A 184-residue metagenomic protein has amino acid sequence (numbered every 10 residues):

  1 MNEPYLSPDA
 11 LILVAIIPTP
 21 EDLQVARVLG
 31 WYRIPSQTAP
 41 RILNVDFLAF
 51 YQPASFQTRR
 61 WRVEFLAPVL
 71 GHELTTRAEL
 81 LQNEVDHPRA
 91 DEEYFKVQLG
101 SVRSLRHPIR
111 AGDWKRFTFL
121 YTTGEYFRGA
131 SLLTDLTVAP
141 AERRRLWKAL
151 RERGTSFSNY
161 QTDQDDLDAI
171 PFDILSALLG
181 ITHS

Functional and structural regions predicted by a protein language model:
N2-S184: Structured alpha/beta reader/binder surfaces that contact nucleic acids or chromatin modification marks
